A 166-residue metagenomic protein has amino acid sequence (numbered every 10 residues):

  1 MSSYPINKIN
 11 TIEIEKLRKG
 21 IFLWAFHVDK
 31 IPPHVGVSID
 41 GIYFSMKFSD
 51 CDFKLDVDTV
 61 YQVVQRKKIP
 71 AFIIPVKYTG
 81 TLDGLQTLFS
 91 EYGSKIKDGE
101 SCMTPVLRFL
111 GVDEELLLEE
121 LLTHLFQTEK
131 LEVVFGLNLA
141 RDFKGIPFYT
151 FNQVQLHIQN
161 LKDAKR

Functional and structural regions predicted by a protein language model:
S3-P70: Glycine-rich catalytic cores of cysteine/serine-nucleophile enzymes that process amide/ester linkages in cell-envelope
I12, V63, I74, A140-F143: Generic structural signal for short, flexible, solvent-exposed coil/loop and linker residues
L17-R18, L85-S90: Catalytic-site beta-strand/loop segments enriched in glycine and acidic/polar residues
K67-T87: A structural motif
L88-R166: Activation targets extended, charge/polar-rich intrinsically disordered C-terminal tails
